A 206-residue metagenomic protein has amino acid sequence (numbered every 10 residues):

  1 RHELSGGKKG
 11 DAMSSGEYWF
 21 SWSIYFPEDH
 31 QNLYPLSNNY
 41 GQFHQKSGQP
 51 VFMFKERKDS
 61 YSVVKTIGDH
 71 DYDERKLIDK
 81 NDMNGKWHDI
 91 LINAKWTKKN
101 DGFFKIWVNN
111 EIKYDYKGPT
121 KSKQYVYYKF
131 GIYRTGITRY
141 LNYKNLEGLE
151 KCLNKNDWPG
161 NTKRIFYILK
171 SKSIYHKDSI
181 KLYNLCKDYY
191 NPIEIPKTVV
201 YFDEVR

Functional and structural regions predicted by a protein language model:
R1-R206: Low-complexity, Ser/Thr/Pro/Gly-rich disordered linker/stalk regions
